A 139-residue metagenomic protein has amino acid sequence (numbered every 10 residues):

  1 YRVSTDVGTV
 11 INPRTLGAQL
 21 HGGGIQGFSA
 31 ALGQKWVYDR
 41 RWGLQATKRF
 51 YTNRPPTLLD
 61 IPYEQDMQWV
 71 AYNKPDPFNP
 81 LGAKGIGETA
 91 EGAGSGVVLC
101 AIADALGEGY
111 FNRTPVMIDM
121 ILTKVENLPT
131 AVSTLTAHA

Functional and structural regions predicted by a protein language model:
Y1-A139: C-terminal catalytic domains of large/alpha subunits in multi-subunit enzymes
